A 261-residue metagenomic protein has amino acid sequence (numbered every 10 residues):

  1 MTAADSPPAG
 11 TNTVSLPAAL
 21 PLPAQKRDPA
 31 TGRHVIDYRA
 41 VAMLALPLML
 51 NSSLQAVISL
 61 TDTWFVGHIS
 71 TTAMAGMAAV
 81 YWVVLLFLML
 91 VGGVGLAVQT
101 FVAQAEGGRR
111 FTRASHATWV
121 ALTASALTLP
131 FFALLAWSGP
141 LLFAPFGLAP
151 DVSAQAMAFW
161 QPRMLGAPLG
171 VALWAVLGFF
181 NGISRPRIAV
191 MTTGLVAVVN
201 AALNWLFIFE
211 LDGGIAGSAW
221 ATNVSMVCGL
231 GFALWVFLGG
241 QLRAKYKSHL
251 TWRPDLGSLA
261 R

Functional and structural regions predicted by a protein language model:
M1-A45, V102-P168, V199, I208-R261: Short alpha-helical transmembrane segments in multi-pass integral membrane proteins
L46-T100, T128, R163-G170, F232 (+1 more regions): Transmembrane helix-bundle signature of multi-pass secondary active exporters and lipid flippases
M49-N51, Q55, S59, T192-L203 (+2 more regions): Long, contiguous secondary-structure blocks with strong helical propensity
V57-L60, H68-T71, A105-G108, G182-I183 (+1 more regions): Helix-loop interface residues and adjacent transmembrane-helix termini in multi-pass membrane transporters, primarily
L60-W64, L141, A175-F179, V198-L206 (+1 more regions): Alpha-helical transmembrane segments of multipass membrane proteins
M74-A133, W137, L173-S184, I188-A189: Small-residue-rich hydrophobic transmembrane alpha-helices
S125, F179-L203, A216-N223: Alpha-helical transmembrane segments of multi-pass membrane transporters/permeases
M157, Q161, G170, W174-N181 (+1 more regions): A broadly conserved amphipathic alpha-helix scaffold signal in soluble, globular proteins
